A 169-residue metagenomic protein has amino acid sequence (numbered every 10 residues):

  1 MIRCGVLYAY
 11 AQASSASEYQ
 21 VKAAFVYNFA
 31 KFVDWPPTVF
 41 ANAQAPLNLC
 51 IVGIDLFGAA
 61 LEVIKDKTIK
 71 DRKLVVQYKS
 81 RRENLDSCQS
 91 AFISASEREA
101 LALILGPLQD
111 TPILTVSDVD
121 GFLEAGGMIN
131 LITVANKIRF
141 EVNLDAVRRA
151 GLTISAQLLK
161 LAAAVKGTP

Functional and structural regions predicted by a protein language model:
M1-P169: Short hydrophobic alpha-helices and adjacent helix-cap/hinge residues
